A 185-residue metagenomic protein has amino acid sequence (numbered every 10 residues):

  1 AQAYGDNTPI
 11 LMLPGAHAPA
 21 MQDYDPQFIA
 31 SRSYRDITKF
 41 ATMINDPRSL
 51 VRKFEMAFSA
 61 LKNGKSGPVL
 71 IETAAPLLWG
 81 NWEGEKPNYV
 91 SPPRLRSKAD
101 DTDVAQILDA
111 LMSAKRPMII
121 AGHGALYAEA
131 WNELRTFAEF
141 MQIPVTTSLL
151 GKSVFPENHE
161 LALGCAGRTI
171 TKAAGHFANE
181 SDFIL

Functional and structural regions predicted by a protein language model:
A1-L185: N-terminal alpha/beta PP-like core and its mobile active-site loop of ThDP/TPP-dependent enzymes
